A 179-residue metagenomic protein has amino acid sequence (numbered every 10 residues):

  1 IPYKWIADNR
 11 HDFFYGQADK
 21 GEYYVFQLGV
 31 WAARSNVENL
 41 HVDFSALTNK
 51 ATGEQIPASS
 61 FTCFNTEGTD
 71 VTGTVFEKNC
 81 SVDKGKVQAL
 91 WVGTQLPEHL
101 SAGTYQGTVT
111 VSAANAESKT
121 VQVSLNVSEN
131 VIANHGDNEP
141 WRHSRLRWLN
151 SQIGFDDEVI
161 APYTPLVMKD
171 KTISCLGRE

Functional and structural regions predicted by a protein language model:
I1-R10, Y23, Q27, A33-V92 (+1 more regions): Surface-exposed binding patches on compact interaction domains or structured appendages
D12-Q17: Short beta-strand segments of immunoglobulin-like
D19-G21, W31-V37, H99, A114-A116 (+1 more regions): Short solvent-exposed strand-capping/beta-turn motif centered on an Asx-Ser/Thr pair
L28, G103-A114: A short beta-strand micro-motif common to beta-rich folds, especially ectodomain repeats
K119-S128: C-terminal edge beta-strand
V127-L166: Low-complexity, Pro/Ser/Thr- and charge-rich linker/hinge segments at domain boundaries
